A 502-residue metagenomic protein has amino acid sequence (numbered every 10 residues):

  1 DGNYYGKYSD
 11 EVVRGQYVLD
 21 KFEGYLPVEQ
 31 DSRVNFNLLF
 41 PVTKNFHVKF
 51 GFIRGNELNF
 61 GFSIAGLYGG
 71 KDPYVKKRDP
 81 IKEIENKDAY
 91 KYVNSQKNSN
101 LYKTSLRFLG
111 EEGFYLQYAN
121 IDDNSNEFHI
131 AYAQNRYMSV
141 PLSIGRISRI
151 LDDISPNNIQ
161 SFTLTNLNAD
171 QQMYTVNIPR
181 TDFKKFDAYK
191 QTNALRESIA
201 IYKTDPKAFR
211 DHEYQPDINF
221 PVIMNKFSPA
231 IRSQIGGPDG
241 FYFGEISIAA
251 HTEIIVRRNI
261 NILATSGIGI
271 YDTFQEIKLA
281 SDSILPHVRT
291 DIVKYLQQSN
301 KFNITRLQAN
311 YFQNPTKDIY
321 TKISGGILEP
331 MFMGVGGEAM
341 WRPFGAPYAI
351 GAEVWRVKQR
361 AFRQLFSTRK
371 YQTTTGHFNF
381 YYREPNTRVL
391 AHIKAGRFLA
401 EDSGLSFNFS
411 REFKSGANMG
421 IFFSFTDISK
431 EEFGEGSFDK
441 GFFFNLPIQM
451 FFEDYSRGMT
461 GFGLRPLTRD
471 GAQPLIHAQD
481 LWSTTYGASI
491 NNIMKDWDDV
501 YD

Functional and structural regions predicted by a protein language model:
D1-N3, P41-F50, G69-Y74, R258-I262 (+5 more regions): Repeated loop/turn-to-beta-strand initiation elements of outer-membrane beta-barrel proteins
N3-N35, K49-L67, P80-E83, Y271-V288 (+5 more regions): Outer-membrane beta-barrel translocator/channel fold
G15-L19, P41-K44, I223-I231, L285-D291 (+2 more regions): Flexible, solvent-exposed coil segments and beta strand-coil junctions, predominantly the extracellular/periplasmic
P27, Y68-A309, Q313, R369-K370 (+1 more regions): Outer-membrane beta-barrel initiation region
D31, T43, G55-E57, I144 (+6 more regions): Membrane-spanning beta-strands of outer-membrane beta-barrel proteins
N35, N45-H47, N59-G61, E127 (+8 more regions): Outer-membrane beta-barrel architecture
F36-V42, F62-G66, I231, I248-I254 (+5 more regions): Residues on the lipid-exposed face of transmembrane beta-strands in outer-membrane beta-barrel proteins
G461-D502: Intrinsic low-complexity, glycine/proline- and repeat-rich, mixed-charge intrinsically disordered regions appended
